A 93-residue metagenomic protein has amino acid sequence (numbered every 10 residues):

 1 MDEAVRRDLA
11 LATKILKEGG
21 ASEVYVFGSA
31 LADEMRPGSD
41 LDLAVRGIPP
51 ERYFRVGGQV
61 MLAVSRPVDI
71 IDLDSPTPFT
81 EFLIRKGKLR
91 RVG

Functional and structural regions predicted by a protein language model:
M1-E23, L31-P37, I48-G93: Catalytic core of pol beta-like nucleotidyltransferases
S39-L41: Change "...and in nucleic-acid phosphodiester-cleaving endonucleases..." to "...and in nucleic-acid processing enzymes
A44-R46: Short hydrophobic/aromatic beta-strand micro-patches that form the beta-sheet surface supporting nucleotide- or nucleic
